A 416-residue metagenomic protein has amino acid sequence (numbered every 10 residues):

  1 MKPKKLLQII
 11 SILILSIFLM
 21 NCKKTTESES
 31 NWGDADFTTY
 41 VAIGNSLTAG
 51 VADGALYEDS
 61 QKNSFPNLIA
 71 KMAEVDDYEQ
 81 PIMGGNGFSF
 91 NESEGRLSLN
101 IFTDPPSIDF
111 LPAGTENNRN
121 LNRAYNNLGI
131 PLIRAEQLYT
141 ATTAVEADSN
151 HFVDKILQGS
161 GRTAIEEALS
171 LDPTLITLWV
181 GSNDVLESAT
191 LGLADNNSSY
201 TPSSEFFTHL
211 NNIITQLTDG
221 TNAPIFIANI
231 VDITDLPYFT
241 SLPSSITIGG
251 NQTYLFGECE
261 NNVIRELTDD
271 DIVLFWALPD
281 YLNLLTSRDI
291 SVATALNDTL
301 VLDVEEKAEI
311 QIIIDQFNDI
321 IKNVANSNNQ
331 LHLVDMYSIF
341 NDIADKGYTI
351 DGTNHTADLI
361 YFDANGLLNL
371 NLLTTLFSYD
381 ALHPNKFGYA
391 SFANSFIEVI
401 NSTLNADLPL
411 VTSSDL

Functional and structural regions predicted by a protein language model:
M1-N21: Sec-dependent bacterial lipoprotein signal peptides
I17-T39, T403-L416: Bacterial Sec-dependent N-terminal signal peptides
G33, V51-L56, E187-L193, L236-S241 (+2 more regions): Short, solvent-exposed loop/turn and secondary-structure capping segments
F37-T39, L171-I176, G220-F226, S327-H332: Loop/turn elements at helix/coil->beta-strand transitions in domains of secreted/extracellular proteins
Y40-G54: Catalytic nucleophile-elbow at a beta strand-turn-alpha helix junction centered on a G-D-S/GDSL motif, marking
L56-N212, T234: Conserved SGNH/GDSL esterase-like catalytic core that processes O-acyl groups on lipids and polysaccharides
F65-I69, D363-L416: Histidine-centered active-site loop/cap adjacent to the catalytic His in serine esterases/O-acetyl transfer systems
F239-I312, I320-L382: Mobile gating loops/cap/lid regions near enzyme active sites that modulate substrate access
